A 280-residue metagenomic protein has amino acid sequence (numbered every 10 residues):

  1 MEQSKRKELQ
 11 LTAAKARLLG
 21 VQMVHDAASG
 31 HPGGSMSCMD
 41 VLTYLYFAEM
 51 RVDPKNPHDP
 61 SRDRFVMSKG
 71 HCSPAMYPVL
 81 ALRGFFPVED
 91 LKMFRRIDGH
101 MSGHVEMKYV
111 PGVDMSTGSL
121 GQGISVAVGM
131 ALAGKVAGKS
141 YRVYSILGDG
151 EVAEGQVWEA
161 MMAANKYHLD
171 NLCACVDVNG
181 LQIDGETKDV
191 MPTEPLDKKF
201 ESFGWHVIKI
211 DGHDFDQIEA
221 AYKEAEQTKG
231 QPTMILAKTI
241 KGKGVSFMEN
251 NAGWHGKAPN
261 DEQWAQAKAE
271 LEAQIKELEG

Functional and structural regions predicted by a protein language model:
M1-A16: N-terminal hydrophobic or amphipathic helices/low-complexity stretches enriched in small/hydrophobic/Pro/Gly
A13-S29, D177-N179: N-terminal capping segment at the start of a domain
G20-M23, S35-K166: Cofactor-binding active-site loop characterized by glycine-rich and histidine/acidic residues
V66, C173, K209, M234-L236: Structured core elements
H71-C72, M76, N179-G180, D214 (+1 more regions): Glycine-rich beta-alpha junction loops
Y77-V79, E106, Q156-W158, D184-K188 (+2 more regions): Short acidic, glycine/serine/threonine-rich loops at helix termini
G112, S116-S119, I124-T228: Thiamine diphosphate
F215-G280: Glycine/aspartate-rich loop-and-adjacent alpha/beta segment that forms the canonical ThDP
